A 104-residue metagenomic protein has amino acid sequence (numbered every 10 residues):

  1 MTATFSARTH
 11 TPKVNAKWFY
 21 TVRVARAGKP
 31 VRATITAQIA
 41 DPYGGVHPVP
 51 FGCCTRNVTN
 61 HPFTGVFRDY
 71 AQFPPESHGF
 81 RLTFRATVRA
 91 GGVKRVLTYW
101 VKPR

Functional and structural regions predicted by a protein language model:
M1-S6: Proline-enriched interdomain boundary motifs that mark the N-terminal boundary and often initiate the first structured
A7-P12: Short beta-strand segments of immunoglobulin-like
V14-Y20: Structural beta-strand segments of beta-rich domains
V24-C53, L82: Short flexible loop/turn segments that cap and initiate beta-strands
N57-A71, R95-L97: Aromatic sugar-binding surface patches on proteins that engage polysaccharides or sugar-phosphate polymers
R68-H78, R104: Short, surface-exposed loop/turn segments at beta-strand-coil junctions that are enriched for proline with nearby
S77-A90: Short, aromatic- and glycine-rich surface loops/edge beta-strands on solvent-exposed regions
V93-P103: Edge beta-strands of extracellular beta-sandwich domains
